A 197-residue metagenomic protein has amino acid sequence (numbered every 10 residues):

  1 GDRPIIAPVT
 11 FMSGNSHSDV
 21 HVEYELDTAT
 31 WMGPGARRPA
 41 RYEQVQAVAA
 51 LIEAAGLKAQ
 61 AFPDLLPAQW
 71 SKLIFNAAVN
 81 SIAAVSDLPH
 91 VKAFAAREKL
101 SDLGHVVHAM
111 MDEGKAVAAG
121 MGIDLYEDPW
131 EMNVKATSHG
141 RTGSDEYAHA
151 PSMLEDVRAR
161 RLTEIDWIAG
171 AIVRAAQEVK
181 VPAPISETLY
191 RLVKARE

Functional and structural regions predicted by a protein language model:
G1-G14: Rossmann-fold NAD(P)-binding glycine/threonine-rich loop
D2-P4, V20-E131: Internal alpha-helical scaffold of NAD(P)-dependent oxidoreductase catalytic cores
V9, L65-P67, A150: Short hydrophobic "helix-edge" motifs at membrane interfaces and signal-peptide entry regions
M12, L66, I172: Residue-level detector of flexible, active-site-proximal loop/helix-junction positions within diverse enzyme catalytic
N15-D19: Short, charged, surface-exposed secondary-structure boundary motifs
E53-A54, F94, G104-E197: NAD(P)-dependent Rossmann-like dehydrogenase/reductase catalytic/cofactor-binding core
